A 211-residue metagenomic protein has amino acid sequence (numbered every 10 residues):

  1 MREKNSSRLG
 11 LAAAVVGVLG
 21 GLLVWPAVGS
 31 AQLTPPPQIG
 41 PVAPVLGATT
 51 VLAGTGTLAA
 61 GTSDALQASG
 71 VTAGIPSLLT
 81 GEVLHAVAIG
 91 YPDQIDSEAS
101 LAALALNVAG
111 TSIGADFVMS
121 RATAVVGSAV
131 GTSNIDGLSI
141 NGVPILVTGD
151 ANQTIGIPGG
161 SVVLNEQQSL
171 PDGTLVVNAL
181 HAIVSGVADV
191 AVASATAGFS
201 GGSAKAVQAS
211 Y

Functional and structural regions predicted by a protein language model:
M1-A31: Sec-dependent, cleavable N-terminal signal peptides
W25, G29-Y211: Extended, solvent-exposed, non-transmembrane regions
